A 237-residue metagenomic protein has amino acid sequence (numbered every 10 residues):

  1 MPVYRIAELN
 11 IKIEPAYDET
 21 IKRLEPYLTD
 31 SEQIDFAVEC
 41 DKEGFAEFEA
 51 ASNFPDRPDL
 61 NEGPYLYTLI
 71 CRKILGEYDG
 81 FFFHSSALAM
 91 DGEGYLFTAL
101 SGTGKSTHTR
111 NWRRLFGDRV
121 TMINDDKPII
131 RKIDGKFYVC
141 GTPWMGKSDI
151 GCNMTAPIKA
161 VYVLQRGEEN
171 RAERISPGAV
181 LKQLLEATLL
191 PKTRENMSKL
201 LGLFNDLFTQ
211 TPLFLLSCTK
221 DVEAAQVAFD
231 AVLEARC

Functional and structural regions predicted by a protein language model:
M1-S101, N111-I123, I129-C237: A noncatalytic interaction/capping subdomain that flanks phosphate/NTP-handling catalytic cores
G104: Conserved glycine(s) of the Walker
H108: Hydrophobic positions on the alpha1 helix immediately C-terminal to the Walker A/P-loop
